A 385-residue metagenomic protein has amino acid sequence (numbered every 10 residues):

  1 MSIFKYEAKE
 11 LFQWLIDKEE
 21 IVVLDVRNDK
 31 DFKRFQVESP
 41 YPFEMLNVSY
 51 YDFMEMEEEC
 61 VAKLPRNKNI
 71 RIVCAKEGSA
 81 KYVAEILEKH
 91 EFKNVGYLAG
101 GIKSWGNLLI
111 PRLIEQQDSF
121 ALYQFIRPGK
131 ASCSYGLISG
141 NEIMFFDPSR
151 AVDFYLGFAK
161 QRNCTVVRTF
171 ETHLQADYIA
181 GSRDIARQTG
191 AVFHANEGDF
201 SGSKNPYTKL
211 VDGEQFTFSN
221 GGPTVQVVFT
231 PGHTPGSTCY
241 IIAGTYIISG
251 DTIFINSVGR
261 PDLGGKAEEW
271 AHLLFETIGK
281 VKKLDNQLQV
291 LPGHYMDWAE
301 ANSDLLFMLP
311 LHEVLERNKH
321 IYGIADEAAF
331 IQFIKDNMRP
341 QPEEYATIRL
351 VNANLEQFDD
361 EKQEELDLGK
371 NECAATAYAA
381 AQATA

Functional and structural regions predicted by a protein language model:
M1-V22, D29-N69, K76-F145, V152 (+5 more regions): Rhodanese-like catalytic fold shared by cysteine-dependent sulfurtransferases and DSP/PTP-type phosphatases
S2-K5, K9, I21, K30 (+5 more regions): Accessory terminal helices/loops
K30, K76-S79, D153, L174-I179 (+5 more regions): Active-site environment of divalent metal-dependent phosphoester hydrolases
R34-E38, A84-I86, G157, G181-D184 (+2 more regions): Short amphipathic alpha-helical segments
M56, R66, I70, L113-V166 (+2 more regions): Catalytic core of the metallo-beta-lactamase
R66-R71, V152-H194: Active-site metal-binding motif and surrounding structural segment of the metallo-beta-lactamase
A80, F170-H173, T230, S249: Ser/Thr-glycine-rich phosphate-binding loops at phosphate-binding pockets of nucleotides, nucleotide cofactors
L98, H194-E197, G250, G293: Generic beta-sheet signal
